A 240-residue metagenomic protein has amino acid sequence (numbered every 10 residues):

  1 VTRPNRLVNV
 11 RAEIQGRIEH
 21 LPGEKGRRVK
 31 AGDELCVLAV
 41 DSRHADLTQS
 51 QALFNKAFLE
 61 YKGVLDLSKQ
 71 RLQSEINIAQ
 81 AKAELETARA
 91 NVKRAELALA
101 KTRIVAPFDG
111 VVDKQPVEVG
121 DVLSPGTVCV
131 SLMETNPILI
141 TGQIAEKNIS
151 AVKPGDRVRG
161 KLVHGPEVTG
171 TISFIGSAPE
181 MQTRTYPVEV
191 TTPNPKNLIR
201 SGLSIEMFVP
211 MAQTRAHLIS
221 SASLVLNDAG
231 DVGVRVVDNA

Functional and structural regions predicted by a protein language model:
V1, R17-P22, R28-E34, A98 (+3 more regions): Surface-exposed patches in structured soluble domains
V1-Q15, S173, A222: N-terminal beta-strand block that forms a small beta-sandwich/beta-barrel module immediately after a flexible targeting
R3-R6, P22, A39, P116 (+5 more regions): A generic structural motif
E24, S42-L97, Q115-E118, I140 (+2 more regions): Alpha-helical coiled-coil segments
C36, G142, H217-L218, R235: Residues that recognize and position ribonucleotide moieties
V37, Q143, E189-T191: Short hydrophobic/aromatic beta-strand micro-patches that form the beta-sheet surface supporting nucleotide- or nucleic
A45-F58, I144-S150, I172-E180, I219-D228: Short, compositionally biased
D113-K114, I138, L162, P166-G233: Structural microfeature recognizing short secondary-structure transition sites
